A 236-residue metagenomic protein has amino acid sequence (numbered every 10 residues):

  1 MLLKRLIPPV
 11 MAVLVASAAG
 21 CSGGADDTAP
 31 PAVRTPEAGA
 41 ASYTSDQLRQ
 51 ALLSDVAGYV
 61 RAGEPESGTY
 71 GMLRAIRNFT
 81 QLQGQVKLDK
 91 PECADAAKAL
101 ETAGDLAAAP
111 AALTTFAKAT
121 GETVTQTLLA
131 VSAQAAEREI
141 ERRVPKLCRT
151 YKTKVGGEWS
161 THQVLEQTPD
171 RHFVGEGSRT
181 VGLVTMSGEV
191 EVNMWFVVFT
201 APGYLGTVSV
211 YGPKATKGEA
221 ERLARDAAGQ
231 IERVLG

Functional and structural regions predicted by a protein language model:
M1-A12: N-terminal export and membrane-targeting signals
S17-G20: C-terminal motif of bacterial Sec signal peptides marking the signal peptidase cleavage site
S22-A25: Bacterial signal peptide processing site
P30-L53: Post-signal peptide N-terminal segment of mature Sec-exported envelope proteins
L53, A57, S132-A133, P145 (+2 more regions): Sec-exported extracytoplasmic/periplasmic mature domains
R61-G188: A small/polar (G/S/T-enriched), proline-flanked helix-loop surface module common in exported/cell-envelope proteins
H162-Q230: A short, solvent-exposed beta-edge/loop patch
